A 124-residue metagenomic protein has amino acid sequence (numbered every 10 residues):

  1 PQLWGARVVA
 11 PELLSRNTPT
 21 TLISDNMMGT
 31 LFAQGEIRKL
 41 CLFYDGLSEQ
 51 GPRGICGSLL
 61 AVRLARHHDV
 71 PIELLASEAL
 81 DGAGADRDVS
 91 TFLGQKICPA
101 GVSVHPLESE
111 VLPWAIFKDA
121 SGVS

Functional and structural regions predicted by a protein language model:
P1: Active-site cradle of extracellular carbohydrate-active enzymes
W4-S124: Conserved phosphate- and dinucleotide-binding cores of soluble alpha/beta proteins, encompassing both enzyme active
